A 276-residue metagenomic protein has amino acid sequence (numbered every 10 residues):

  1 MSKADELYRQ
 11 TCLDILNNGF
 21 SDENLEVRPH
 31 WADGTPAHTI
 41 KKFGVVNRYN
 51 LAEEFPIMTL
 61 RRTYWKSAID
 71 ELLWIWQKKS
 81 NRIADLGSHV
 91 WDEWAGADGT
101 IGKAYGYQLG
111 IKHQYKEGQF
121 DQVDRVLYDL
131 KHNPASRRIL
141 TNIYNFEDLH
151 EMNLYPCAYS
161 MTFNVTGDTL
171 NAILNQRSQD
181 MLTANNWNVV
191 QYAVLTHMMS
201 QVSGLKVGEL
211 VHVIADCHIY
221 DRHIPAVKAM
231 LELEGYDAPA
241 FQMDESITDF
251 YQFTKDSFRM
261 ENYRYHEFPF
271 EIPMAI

Functional and structural regions predicted by a protein language model:
M1-I276: Terminal, non-catalytic protein-protein interaction segments that mediate quaternary/complex assembly
